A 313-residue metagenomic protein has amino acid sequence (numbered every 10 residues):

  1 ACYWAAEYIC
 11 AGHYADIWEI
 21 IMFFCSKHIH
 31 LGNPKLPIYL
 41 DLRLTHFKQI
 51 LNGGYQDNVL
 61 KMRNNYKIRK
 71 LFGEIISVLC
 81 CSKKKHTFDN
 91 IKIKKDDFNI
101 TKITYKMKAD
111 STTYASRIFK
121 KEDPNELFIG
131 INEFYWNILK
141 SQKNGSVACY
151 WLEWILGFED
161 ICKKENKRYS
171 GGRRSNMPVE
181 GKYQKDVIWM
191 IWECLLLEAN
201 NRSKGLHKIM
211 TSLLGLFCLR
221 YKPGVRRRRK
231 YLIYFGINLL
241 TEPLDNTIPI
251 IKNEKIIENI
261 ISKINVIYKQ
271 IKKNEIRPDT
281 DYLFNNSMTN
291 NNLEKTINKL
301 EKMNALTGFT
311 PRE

Functional and structural regions predicted by a protein language model:
Y3-E313: C-terminal alpha-helical interaction modules of replication/initiation AAA+ assemblies
